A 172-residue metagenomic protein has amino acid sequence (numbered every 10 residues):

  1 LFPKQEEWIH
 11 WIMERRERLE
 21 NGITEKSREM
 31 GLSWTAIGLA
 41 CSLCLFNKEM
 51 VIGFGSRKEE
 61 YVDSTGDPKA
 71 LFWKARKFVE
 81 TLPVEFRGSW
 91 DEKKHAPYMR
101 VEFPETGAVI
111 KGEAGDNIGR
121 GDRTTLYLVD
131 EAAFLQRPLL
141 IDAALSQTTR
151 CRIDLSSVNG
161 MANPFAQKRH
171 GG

Functional and structural regions predicted by a protein language model:
L1-G172: Phosphate/NTP-binding elements of NTP-utilizing enzymes
